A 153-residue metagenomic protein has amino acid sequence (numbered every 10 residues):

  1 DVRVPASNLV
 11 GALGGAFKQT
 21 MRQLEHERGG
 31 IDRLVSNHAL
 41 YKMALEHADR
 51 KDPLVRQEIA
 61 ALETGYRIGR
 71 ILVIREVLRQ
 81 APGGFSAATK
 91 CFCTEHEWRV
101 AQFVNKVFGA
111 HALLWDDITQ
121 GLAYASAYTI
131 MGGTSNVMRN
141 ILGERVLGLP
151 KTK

Functional and structural regions predicted by a protein language model:
D1-G69, Y128: Glycine-rich beta->alpha junctions and the first turn(s) of the following alpha-helix
P5, G84-K153: Alpha-helix capping/hinge segments and adjacent helical runs
G11-G14, L34-V35, I74, V137 (+2 more regions): Surface-exposed beta-strand edges and their flanking turn/coil or helix-capping segments
F17-E25, I71-P82, Q120-G121: Short acidic (Asp/Glu) and glycine-rich catalytic loops that position anionic groups and cofactors
E46, Q57-A81, T94-K106, A110: Loop-to-helix element that buttresses phosphate recognition and phosphoryl-transfer chemistry
